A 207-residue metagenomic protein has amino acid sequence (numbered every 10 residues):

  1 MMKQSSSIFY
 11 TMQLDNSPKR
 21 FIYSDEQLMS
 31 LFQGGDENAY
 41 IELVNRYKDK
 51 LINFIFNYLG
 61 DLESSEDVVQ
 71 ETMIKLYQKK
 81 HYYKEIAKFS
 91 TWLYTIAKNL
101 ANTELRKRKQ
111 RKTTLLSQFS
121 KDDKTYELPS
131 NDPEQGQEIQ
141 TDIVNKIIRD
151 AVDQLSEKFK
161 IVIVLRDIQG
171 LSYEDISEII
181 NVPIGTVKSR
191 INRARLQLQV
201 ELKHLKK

Functional and structural regions predicted by a protein language model:
M1-S30, D122-N131, D150-K158, V200-K207: Intrinsic, short, N-terminal disordered tails of RNA polymerase sigma-factor systems
Q33-E42, I52-E71, I184, K207: Short, charged helix-capping/linker segments at alpha-helix termini
V44-L62, K79, V152, E201-H204: Amphipathic, Lys/Arg- and hydrophobic-enriched alpha-helical face
K48, I52, M73, S156 (+2 more regions): C-terminal flanking helix
N53, D67-I74, Q78, A87-N99: Structural recognition of an alpha-helix C-terminal capping motif at a helix-to-coil junction
H81-E85, T95-L116, R193: Arg/Lys-rich amphipathic alpha helix in sigma70-family domain 2
L105, R111-Q135: Charged, low-cysteine interdomain linkers and short loop/connector segments that bridge structured helical modules
R149-T186: Helix-turn-helix DNA-binding module
